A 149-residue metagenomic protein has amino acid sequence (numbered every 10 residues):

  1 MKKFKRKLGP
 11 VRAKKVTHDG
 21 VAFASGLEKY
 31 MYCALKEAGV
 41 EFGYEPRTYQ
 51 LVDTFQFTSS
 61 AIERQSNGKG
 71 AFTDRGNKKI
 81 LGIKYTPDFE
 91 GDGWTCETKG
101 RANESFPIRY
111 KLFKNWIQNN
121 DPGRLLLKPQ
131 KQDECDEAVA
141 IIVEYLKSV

Functional and structural regions predicted by a protein language model:
M1-V149: Electrostatic, structured charged patches in enzyme active sites and in nucleic-acid/phosphate-binding
